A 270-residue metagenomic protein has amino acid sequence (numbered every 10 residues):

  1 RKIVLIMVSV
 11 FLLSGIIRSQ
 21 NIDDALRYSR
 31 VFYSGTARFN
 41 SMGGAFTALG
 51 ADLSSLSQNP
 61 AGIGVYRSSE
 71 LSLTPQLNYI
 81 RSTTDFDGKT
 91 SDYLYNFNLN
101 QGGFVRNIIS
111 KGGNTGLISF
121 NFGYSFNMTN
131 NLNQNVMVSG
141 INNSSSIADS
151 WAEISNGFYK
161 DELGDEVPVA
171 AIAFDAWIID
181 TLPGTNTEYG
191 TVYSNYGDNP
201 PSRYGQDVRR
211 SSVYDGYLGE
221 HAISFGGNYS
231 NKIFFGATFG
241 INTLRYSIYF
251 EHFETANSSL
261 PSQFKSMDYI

Functional and structural regions predicted by a protein language model:
R1-D23: Bacterial Sec-dependent N-terminal signal peptides
S19-T187, R209-S212, I223: N-terminal, post-signal peptide beta-strand-biased segments of exported outer-membrane/organellar beta-barrel and other
V31-F32, T83-Y95, N135-N143, S194-G216 (+1 more regions): Extracellular/periplasm-exposed beta-strand and loop segments of Gram-negative cell-envelope proteins, dominated by
G64, R106-I108, G227-N231, F239-I241: Residue-level signature of outer-membrane beta-barrel architecture
N98, Y217-G219, I241-T243: Transmembrane beta-barrel architecture of outer-membrane proteins
I178-R203: Acidic, glycine-rich flexible loop segments
G216, S224-Y229: Extended serine/threonine-enriched, polar tracts that run as long, contiguous segments within proteins
S224-F225, F234-I241, F250, I270: Alpha-solenoid helical-repeat scaffolds
